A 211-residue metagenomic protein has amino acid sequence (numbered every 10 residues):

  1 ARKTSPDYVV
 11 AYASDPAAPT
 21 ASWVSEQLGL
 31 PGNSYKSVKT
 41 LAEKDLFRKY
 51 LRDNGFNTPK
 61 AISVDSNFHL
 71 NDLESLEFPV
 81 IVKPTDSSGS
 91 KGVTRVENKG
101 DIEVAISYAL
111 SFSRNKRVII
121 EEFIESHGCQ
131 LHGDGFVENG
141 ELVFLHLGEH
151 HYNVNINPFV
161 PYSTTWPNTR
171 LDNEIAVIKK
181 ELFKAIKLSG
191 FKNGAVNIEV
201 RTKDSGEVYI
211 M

Functional and structural regions predicted by a protein language model:
A1, D7, S205-M211: Short, intrinsically disordered, charge-balanced linker/junction segments flanking boundaries in proteins
A1-S66: Conserved N-proximal alpha/beta basic substrate-recognition cap immediately N-terminal to, or forming the N-lobe
Y8-A11, K60, R95, I119-E122 (+1 more regions): Short catalytic-loop micro-motif centered on adjacent basic/acidic residues
A13, D86, E122-I124: Structured beta->alpha junctions
A17-T20, L70, C129-Q130: Short, well-ordered alpha-helical microsegments
T40-I119, N139-E141, T165-K180, K184: Active-site nucleotide/adenylate-binding loops and adjacent lid/helix of ATP-dependent enzymes
A109-R117, I124-N168, A176-I210: Phosphate-binding core of ATP-grasp and ATP-grasp-like enzymes
